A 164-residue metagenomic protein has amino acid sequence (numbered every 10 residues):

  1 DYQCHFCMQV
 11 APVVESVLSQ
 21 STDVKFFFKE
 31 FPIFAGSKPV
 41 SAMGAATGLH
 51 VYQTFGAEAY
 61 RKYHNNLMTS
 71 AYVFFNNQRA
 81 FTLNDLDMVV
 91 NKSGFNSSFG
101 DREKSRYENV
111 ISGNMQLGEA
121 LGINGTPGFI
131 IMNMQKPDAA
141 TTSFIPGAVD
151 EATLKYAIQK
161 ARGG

Functional and structural regions predicted by a protein language model:
Y2-N91, L121: Structural alpha/beta surface segment adjacent to cysteine/selenocysteine redox centers across thiol/disulfide enzymes
P12-E15, N84-G164: C-terminal cap of thioredoxin/glutaredoxin-like
